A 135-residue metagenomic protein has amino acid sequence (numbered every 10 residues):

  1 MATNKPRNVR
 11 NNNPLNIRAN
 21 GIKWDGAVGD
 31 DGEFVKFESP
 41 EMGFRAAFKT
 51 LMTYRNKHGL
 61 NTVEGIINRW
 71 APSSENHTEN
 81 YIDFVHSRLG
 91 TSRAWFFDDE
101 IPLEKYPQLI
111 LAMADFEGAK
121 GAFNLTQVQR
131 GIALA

Functional and structural regions predicted by a protein language model:
M1-A135: Cell-wall polysaccharide-cleaving catalytic domain and substrate-binding groove, primarily in peptidoglycan/chitin
